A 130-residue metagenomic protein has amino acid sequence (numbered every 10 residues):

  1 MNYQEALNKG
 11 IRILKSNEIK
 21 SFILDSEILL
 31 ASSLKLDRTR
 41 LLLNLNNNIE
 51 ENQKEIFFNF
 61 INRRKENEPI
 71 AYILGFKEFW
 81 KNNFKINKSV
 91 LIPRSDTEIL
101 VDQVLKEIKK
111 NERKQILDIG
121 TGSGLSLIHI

Functional and structural regions predicted by a protein language model:
M1-F57: A short N-terminal interaction module
S16, K106-K110: Secondary-structure boundary motif
D25, D96, Q115: Amphipathic alpha-helical recognition patches that constitute DNA-binding helices
S32-E107: Conserved AdoMet
E112-G120: Conserved class I S-adenosyl-L-methionine
S123: Conserved SAM/SAH-binding loop
I128-I130: Conserved small/polar residues in nucleotide/adenosyl-binding loops
